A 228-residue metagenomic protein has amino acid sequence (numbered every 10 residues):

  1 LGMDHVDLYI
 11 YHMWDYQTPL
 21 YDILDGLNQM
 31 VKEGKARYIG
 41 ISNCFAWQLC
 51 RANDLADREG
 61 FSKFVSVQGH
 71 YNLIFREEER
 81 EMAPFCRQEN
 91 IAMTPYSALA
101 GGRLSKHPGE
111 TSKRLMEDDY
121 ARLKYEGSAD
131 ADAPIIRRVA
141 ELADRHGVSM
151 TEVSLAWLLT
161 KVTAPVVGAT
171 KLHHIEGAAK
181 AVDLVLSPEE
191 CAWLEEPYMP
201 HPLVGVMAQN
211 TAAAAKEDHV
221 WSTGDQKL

Functional and structural regions predicted by a protein language model:
L1-E77, E81: Glycine/proline-rich, positively charged, aromatic-decorated active-site loop/lid region on the catalytic face
G2-H5, A140-A156: Acyl activation and transfer enzymes in specialized metabolism, enriched for ANL adenylate-forming modules
V6, P19, I39, V67 (+6 more regions): Conserved, mostly hydrophobic/aromatic
L24-N28, L49-N53, A83, I136 (+3 more regions): Generic structural signal for well-ordered alpha-helices, preferentially at hydrophobic/aromatic core positions
F45, Y71-F75, S97-L104, W157 (+1 more regions): Glycine-rich beta-alpha junction loops
E77-R114, S149: Aromatic-lined glycan-binding groove of carbohydrate-active enzymes
Q88, R114-R145, T160, E176-L228: Terminal-tail/helix-coil boundary detector
A164-H174: Glycine-rich phosphate-binding active-site loops on the catalytic face of alpha/beta enzymes
